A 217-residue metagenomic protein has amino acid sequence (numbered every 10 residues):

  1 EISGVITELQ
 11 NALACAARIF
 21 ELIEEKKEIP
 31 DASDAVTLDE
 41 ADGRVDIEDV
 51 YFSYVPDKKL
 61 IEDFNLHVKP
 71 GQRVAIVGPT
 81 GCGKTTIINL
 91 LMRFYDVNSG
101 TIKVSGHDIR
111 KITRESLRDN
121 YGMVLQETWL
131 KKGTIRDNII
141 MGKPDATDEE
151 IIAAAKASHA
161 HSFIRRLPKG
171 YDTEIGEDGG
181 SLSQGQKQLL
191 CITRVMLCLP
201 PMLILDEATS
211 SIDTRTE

Functional and structural regions predicted by a protein language model:
E1-L22: Cytosolic ends of transmembrane helices, especially the final helix of ABC transmembrane type-1 domains
E24, I29-D31, V36-E217: ABC-type nucleotide-binding domain
